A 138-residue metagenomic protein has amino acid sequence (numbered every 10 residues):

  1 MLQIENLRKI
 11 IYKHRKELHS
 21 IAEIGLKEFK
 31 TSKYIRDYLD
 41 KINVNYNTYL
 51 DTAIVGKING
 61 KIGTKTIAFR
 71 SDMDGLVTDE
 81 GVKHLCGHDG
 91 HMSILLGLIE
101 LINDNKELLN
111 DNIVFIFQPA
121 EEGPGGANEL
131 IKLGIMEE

Functional and structural regions predicted by a protein language model:
M1-N110, V114: Acidic/His- and Gly-rich active-site-bordering loop/insert found across diverse amide/peptide-bond hydrolases
L96-E138: Acidic/histidine-rich catalytic neighborhood of metal-dependent amide-processing enzymes
